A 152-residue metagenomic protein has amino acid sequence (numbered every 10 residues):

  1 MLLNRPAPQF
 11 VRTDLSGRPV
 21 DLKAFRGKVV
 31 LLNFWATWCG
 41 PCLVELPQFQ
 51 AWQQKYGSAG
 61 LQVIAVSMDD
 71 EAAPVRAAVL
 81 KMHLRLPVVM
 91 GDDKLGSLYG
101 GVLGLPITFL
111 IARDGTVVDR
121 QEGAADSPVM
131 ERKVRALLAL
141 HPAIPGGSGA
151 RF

Functional and structural regions predicted by a protein language model:
M1-K23: N-terminal "domain-start" segment that seeds a small globular fold
A7-P8, V30, L105-P106: Short loop/turn microsegments at loop-to-beta-strand junctions
F10, F25, F34-W38, A78 (+1 more regions): Conserved hydrophobic/aromatic "anchor" residues that stabilize well-ordered secondary structure elements
R26, F34-A51: Conserved redox-active cysteine motifs that mediate thiol-disulfide chemistry, especially di-cysteine Cys-X(1-2)-Cys
L43-M82, G91-L98, A150-F152: Structural microenvironment flanking redox-active thiols in thiol-disulfide oxidoreductases
A77-R85, M90-A136: Thiol/disulfide oxidoreductase modules built on the thioredoxin-like
L140-F152: Non-globular targeting/processing and membrane-anchoring segments
